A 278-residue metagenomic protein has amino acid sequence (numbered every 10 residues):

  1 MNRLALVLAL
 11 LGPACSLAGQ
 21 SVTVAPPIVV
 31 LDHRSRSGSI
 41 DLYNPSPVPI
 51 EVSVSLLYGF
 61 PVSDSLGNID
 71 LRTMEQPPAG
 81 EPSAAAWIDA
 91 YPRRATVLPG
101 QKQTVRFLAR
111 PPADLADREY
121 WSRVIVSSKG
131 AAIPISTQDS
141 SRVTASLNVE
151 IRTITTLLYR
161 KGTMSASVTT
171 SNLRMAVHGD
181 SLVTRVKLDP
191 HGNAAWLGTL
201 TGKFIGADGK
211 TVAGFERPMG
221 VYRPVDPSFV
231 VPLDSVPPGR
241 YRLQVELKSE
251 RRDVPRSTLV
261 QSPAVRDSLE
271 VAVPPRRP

Functional and structural regions predicted by a protein language model:
G19-P49, S55-L57, R94, V168-S181: Beta-sheet-dominated interaction scaffolds and their linkers
S21-T23, P47-F107, A207-D208: Surface-exposed binding patches on compact interaction domains or structured appendages
H33-S39, Q103-T104, A116-R123, D180-T184: Short, solvent-exposed loop/turn segments enriched in Ser/Thr/Gly
S39, R106, D226-D234: Exposed aromatic-hydrophobic patches
L42-V48, A109, L188-G192: Asparagine-centered strand-capping/turn motif at beta-strand->loop junctions
V48-L56, S63-G67, R118-E119, V168-T169 (+2 more regions): Short, hydrophobic/aromatic beta-strand segments
A95-K102, P218-D226: Short proline/glycine- and polar residue-rich coil/turn motifs
R110-L158, P238-P278: Terminal connector regions
